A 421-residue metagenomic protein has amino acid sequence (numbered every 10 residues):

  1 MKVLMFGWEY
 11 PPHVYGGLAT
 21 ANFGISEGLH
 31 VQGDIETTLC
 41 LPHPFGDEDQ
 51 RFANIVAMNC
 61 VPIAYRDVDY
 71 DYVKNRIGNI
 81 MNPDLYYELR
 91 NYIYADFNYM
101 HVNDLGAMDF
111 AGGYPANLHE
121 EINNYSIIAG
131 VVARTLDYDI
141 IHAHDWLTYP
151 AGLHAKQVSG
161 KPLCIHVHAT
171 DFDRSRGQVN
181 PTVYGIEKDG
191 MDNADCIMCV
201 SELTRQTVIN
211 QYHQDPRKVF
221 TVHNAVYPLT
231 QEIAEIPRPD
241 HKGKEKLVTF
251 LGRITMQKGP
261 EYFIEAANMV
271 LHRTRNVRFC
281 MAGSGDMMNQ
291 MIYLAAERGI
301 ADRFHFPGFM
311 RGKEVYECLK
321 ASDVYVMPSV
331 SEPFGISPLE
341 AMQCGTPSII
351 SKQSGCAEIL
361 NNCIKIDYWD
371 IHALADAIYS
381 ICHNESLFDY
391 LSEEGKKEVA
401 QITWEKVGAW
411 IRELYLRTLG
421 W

Functional and structural regions predicted by a protein language model:
I35-A133: A conserved catalytic-core segment of Leloir-type glycosyltransferases
M198, H241-A267, S392: Conserved donor-binding/catalytic core segment of Leloir-type glycosyltransferases
L203, A225: Carbohydrate-associated surface elements
I292-M310: Nucleotide-activated donor-binding/catalytic signature segment of Leloir-type glycosyltransferases, i.e., the conserved
F309-M310, E317-S322: Short alpha-helical donor nucleotide-sugar binding micro-motif in glycosyltransferases
V330: Aromatic "clamp/platform" in nucleotide-sugar-dependent glycosyltransferases that forms part of the donor/acceptor
P347-I350: Short hydrophobic beta-strand element within catalytic cores of glycosyltransferases and related nucleotide-activated
C363-I371, S380-E385: Conserved acidic donor-binding segment of nucleotide-sugar-dependent glycosyltransferases
